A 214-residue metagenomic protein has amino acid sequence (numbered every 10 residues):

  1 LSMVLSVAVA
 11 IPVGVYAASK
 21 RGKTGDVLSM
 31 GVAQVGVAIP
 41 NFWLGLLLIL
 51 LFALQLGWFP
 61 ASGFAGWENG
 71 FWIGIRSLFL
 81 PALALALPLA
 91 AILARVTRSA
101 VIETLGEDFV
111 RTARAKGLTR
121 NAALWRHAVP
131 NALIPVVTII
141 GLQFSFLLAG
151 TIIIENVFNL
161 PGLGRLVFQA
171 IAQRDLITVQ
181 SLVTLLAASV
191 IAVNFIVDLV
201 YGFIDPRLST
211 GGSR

Functional and structural regions predicted by a protein language model:
L1-D26, N41, L54, W58 (+1 more regions): Alpha-helical transmembrane segments of integral membrane proteins, especially multi-pass inner/plasma-membrane
S29-V32: Intramembrane alpha-helical segments
V37-L44: A hydrophobic, multi-pass inner-membrane permease signature
L47, L51-L54: Juxtamembrane non-transmembrane "cap" segments at the membrane-aqueous interface of multi-pass membrane proteins
F64-A65: Short linear capping/connector segments at secondary-structure termini
